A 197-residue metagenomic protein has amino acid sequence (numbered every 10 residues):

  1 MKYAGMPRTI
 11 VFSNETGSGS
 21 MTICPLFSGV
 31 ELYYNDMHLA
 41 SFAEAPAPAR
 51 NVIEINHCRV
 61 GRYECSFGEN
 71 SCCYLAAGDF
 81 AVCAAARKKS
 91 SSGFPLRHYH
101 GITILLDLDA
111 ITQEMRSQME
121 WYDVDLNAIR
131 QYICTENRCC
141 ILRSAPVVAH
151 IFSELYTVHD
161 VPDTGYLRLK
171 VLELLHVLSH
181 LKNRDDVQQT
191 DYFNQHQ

Functional and structural regions predicted by a protein language model:
K2-H100: N-terminal functional module of multi-domain proteins
S66-H196: Alpha-helical bundle regulatory/interaction domains
